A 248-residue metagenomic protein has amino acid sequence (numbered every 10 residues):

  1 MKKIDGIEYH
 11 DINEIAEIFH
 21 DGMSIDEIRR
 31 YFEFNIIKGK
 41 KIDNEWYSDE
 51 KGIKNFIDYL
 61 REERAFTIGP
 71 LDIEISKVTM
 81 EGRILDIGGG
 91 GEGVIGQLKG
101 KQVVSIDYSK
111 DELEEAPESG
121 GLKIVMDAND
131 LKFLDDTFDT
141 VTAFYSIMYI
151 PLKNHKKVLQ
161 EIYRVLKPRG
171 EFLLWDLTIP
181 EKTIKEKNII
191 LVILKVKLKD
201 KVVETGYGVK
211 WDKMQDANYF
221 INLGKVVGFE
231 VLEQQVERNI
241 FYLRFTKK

Functional and structural regions predicted by a protein language model:
M1-I25: Polyanion-binding surface elements
I12, I36-L60: Short helix-start
R64-E81: Conserved alpha-helix/loop element of class I SAM-dependent methyltransferases that forms part of the SAM/SAH-binding
L85, G89-D130: Class I SAM-dependent methyltransferase SAM/SAH-binding core
N129-V141: A short acidic, Gly/Pro-enriched loop at the edge of an enzyme's catalytic core that lines a small-molecule cofactor
K156-P168: A short glycine-rich, Lys/Arg-flanked "PGG" loop and its adjoining helix->strand segment in the class I
W175-V227, L232-Q234: C-terminal alpha-helical "lid/dimerization" subdomain adjacent to the S-adenosyl-L-methionine
V227-K248: Core SAM-dependent methyltransferase catalytic element
